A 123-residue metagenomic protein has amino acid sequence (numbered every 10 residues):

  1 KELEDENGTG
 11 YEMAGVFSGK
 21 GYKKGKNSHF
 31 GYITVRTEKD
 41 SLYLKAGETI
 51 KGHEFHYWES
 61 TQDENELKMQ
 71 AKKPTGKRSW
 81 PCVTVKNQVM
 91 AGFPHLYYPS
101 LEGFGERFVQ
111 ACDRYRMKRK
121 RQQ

Functional and structural regions predicted by a protein language model:
K1-L42: Cysteine-nucleophile active-site neighborhood
G8, H29, T49, Y98-E102: Electropositive phosphate-/nucleotide-binding environments in soluble metabolic enzymes
M13, Y32, T49-G52, Q88: A residue-level signal for beta-strand positions that form part of recognition/binding surfaces within mature
A14-F17, F55, H95: Hydrophobic, well-ordered secondary-structure elements that form the walls of internal hydrophobic environments
G21-K24, L42, E59-Q62, Y97-P99: Short, acidic Gly/Pro/Ser/Thr-rich loop/turn segments
K26-S28, E64-L67, E102-G105: Short conserved micro-motifs at the rims of enzyme active sites and ligand-binding pockets
T37-V85: Catalytic beta-strand/loop cores that center a nucleophilic Ser/Cys/Thr and support acyl-enzyme chemistry
P81-Q123: Acyltransferase
